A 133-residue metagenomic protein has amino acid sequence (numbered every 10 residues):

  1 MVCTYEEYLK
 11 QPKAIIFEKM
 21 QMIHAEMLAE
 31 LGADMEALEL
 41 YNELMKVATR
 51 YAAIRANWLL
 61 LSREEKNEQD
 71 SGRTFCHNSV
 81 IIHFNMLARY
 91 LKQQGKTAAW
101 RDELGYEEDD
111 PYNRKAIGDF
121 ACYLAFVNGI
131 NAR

Functional and structural regions predicted by a protein language model:
V2-L44, A52: Short terminal alpha-helical segments
I16, E65-N67, D110: Alpha-helix boundary/capping motif
M20, L44-V47, Y51, W58 (+3 more regions): Heptad-repeat amphipathic alpha-helical coiled-coil interaction surface used for oligomerization/assembly
M27-E39, A56-D70, K96-W100: Charged, low-complexity interaction regions
T74-R133: Amphipathic alpha-helical binding modules
